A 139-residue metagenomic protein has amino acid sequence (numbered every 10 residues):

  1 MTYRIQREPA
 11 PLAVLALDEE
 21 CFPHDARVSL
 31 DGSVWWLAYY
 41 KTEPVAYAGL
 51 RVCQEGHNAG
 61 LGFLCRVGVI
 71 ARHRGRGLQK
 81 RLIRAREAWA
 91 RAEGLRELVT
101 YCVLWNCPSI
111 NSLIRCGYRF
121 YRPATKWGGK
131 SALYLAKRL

Functional and structural regions predicted by a protein language model:
M1-P9, R138-L139: Conserved N-terminal entry element of GNAT/NAT acetyltransferase domains
I5-R66, I70-R72, I83: Acetyl-CoA-dependent GNAT
G32, N58, N106, W127-S131: Short acidic/glycine-enriched loop/turn segments that link adjacent beta-strands
Y39-K41, A136-L139: Active-site beta-strand termini and strand-to-loop segments that position acidic
F63, G68, V99-Y101, Y134: Conserved beta-strand segments that form the floor/walls of ligand-binding pockets within enzyme and binding domains
V69, G75-A88, N111, R115: Conserved acetyl-CoA-binding loop-helix of GNAT-fold acetyltransferases
A90-C102: Conserved GNAT acetyl-CoA-binding A-motif
Y101-C102, I114-Y134: Conserved catalytic-core motifs of GNAT/GCN5-like acyltransferases
